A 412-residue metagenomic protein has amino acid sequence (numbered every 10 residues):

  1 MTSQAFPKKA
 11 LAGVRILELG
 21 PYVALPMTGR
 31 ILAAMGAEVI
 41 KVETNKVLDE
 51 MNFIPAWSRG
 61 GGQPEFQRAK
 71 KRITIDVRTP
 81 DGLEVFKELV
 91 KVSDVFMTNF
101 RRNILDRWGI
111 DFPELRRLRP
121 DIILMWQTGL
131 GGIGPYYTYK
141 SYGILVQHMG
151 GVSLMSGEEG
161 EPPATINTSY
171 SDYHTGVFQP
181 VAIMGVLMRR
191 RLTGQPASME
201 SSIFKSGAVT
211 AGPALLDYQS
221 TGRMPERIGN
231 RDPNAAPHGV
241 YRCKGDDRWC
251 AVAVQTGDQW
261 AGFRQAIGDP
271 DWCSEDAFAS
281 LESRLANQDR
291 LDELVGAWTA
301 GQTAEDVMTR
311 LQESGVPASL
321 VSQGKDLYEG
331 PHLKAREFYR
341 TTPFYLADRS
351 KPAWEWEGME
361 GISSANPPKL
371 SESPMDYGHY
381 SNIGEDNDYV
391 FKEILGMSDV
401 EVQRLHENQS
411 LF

Functional and structural regions predicted by a protein language model:
M1-Q195, R227, A353-E355, N382 (+1 more regions): N-terminal helix-loop segment corresponding to the beta1-alpha1 unit of nucleotide/adenylate-binding folds
K46, G129-G131, I203-A208, G245 (+3 more regions): Glycine-rich beta-alpha junction loops
Q63, P225-P233, V240, V252 (+2 more regions): Short Gly/Pro-enriched turn/cap motifs at secondary-structure boundaries
P163-H174, P196-S198, I228-G229, A236-H238 (+3 more regions): A short glycine-threonine-serine/GTX helix/turn-capping micro-motif
G176-A197, V209, P213-T221, R264-D271: Oxidoreductase and adenylate-handling cofactor-binding alpha/beta cores
P237-S314, A318: Aromatic-enriched alpha-helical interface/lid elements that frame and gate functional surfaces
C243-R248, A304, G361-F412: An anion-binding loop in the catalytic cleft
S314-P374: A glycine-rich dinucleotide-binding beta-alpha-beta segment and adjacent secondary-structure elements that constitute
